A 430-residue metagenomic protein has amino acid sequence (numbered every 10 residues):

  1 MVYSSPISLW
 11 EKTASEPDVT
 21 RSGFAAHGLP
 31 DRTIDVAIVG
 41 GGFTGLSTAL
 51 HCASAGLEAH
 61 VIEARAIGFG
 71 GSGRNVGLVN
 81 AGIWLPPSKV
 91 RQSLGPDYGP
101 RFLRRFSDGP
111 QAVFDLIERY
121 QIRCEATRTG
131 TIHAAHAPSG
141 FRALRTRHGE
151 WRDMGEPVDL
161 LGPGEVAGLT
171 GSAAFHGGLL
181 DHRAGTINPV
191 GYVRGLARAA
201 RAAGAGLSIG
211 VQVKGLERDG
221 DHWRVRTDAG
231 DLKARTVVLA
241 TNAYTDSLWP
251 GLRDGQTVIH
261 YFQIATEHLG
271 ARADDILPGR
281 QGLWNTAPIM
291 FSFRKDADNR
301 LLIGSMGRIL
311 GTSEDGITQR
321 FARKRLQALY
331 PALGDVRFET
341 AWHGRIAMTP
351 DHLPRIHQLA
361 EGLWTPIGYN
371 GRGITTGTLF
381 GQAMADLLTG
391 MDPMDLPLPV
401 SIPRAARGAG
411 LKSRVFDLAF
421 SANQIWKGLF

Functional and structural regions predicted by a protein language model:
M1-V36: Extreme N-terminal leader/targeting segments of oxidoreductases
V36-V61: N-terminal Rossmann-like FAD-binding beta1-loop-alpha1 element of flavoenzymes
S54-R74: Glycine-rich FAD pyrophosphate-binding loop
R74-R105: Glycine-rich active-site loop/strand segments that organize a redox cofactor
S93-A199: Rossmann-like flavin
Q111, R119-T127, V213-G215, D231-A271 (+1 more regions): Active-site substrate-recognition segment that forms the wall of the catalytic cavity or substrate channel
E150, G178-R235: Helical element adjacent to the flavin cofactor pocket in flavoenzyme catalytic cores
R308-D315, Q319-G428: C-terminal catalytic lobe of FAD-dependent flavoproteins
